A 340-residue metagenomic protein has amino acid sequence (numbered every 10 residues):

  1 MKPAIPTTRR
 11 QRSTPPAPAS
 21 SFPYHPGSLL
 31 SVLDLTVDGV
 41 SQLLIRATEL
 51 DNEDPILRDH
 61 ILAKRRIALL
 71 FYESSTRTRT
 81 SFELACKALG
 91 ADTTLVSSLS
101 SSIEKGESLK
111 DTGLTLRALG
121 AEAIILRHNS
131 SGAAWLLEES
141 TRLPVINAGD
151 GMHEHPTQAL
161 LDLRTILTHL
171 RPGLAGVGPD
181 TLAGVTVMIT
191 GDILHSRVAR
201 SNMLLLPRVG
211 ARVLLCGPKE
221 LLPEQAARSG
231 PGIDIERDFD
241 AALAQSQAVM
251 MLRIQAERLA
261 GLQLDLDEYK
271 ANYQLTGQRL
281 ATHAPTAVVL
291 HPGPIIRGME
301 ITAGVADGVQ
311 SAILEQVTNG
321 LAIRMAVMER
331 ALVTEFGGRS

Functional and structural regions predicted by a protein language model:
K2-T80, L84: Positively charged, low-complexity intrinsically disordered leader regions
D54-I56, H60-L167, R297: Phosphate/diphosphate ligand-binding glycine-rich loop within oxidoreductases
I61-I67, L182-V187, T286: Phosphate-coordination loops involved in phosphoryl transfer and adenosine-cofactor binding
E73-L84, T168-L252: Glycine-rich phosphate/diphosphate-binding loop of Rossmann-like nucleotide-binding domains
T181-L182, P207-R208, Q278-T286, G308: Short, conserved loop/helix-junction motifs that constitute active-site signature segments in enzyme catalytic cores
A227-G304: Rossmann-like adenosine-cofactor binding region
T286-A287, P292-S340: Adenosine-phosphate binding glycine-rich loop
